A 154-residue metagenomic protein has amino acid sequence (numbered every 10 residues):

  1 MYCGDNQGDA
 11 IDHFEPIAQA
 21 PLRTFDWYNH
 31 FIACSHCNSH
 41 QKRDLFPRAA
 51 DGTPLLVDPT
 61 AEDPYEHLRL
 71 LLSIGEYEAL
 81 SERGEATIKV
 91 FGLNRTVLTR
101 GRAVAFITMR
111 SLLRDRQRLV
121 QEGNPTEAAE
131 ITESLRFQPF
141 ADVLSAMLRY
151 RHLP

Functional and structural regions predicted by a protein language model:
Y2, Y28, Y65, Y77 (+3 more regions): Sequence-level detector for tyrosine residue identity
Y2-I32, Q41-L55: Histidine-centered nuclease catalytic patch
I17-A20, Y28, P59-T60, L71 (+1 more regions): Surface-exposed loop/turn and secondary-structure junction residues enriched for glycine/proline
S35: Post-HExxH zinc-binding segment in Zn-dependent metallohydrolases
N38: Phosphate-backbone recognition surface of nucleic-acid-processing proteins
L45-R118: Conserved, surface-exposed functional patches that form binding/active-site neighborhoods
I88-P154: C-terminal, charged low-complexity interaction regions
